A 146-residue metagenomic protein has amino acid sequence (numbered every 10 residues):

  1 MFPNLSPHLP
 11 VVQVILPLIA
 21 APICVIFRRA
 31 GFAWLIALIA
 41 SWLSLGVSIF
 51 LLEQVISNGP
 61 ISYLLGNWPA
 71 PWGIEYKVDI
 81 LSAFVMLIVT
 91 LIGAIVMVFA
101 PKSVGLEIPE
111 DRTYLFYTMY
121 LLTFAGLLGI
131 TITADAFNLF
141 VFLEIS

Functional and structural regions predicted by a protein language model:
M1-L9, I23-T118: Transmembrane helix-loop-helix hairpins at membrane boundaries of multipass inner-membrane proteins
P3-N4, T131-L139: Membrane-interface helix caps and helix-loop-helix hairpins in membrane proteins
H8-A20, I145: The first (N-terminal) embedded transmembrane alpha-helix
L16, A40-L43, I92, T123 (+1 more regions): Transmembrane alpha-helical core residues of multi-pass small-molecule transporters, especially secondary transporters
P17, D79, D135-S146: Functional transmembrane alpha-helices
A21-I23, A125-G129: Alpha-helical transmembrane segments of multipass membrane proteins
G93, A100, L127-T131, F142: Alpha-helix capping at helix-to-loop junctions
